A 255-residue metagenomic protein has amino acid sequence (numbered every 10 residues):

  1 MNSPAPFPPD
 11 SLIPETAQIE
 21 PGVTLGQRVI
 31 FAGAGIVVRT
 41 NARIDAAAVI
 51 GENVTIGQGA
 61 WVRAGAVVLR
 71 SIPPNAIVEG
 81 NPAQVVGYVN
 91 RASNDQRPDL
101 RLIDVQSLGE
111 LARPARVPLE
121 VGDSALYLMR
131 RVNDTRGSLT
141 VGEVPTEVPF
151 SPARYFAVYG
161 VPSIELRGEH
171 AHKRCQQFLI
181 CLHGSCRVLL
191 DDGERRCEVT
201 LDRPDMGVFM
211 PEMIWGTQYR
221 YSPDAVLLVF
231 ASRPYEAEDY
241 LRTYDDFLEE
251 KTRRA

Functional and structural regions predicted by a protein language model:
A5-E79, Q84-V85, F209-M210, W215: Structural signal for interior beta-strand "rungs" in well-ordered beta-sheet cores of soluble enzyme domains
G35, I72, V89-N90, E143 (+2 more regions): Short, flexible helix/strand-to-coil boundary loops that buttress conserved ligand/catalytic motifs in alpha/beta
L69, V85-V89, E236-D239: A short beta-to-alpha transition loop/helix N-cap that caps and shapes the active-site region
P74-N75, E79-S107: Contiguous mid-protein beta-loop-alpha structural module that forms a pocket-lining wall or clamp of enzyme active
N81, H183, F230-S232: Cofactor-binding loop segments of dinucleotide-utilizing enzymes, especially the Rossmann-like FAD- and NAD(P)+-binding
D99-M206, P223-D224, E236-D245, E250-A255: Non-catalytic, conserved peripheral segments adjacent to functional cores
V188-L189, V208-M210, G216-Y221, V229: Short beta-strand His + acidic residue motifs that chelate non-heme Fe in jelly-roll/DSBH and cupin folds
